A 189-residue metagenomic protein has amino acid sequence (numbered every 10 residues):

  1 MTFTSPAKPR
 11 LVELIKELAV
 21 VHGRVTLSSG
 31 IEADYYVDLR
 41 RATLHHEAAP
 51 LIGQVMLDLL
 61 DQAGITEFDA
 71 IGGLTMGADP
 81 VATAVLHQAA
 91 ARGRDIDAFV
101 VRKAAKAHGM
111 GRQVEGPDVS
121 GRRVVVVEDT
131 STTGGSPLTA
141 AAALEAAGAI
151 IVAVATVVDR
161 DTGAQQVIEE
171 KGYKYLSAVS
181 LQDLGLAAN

Functional and structural regions predicted by a protein language model:
M1-G64: Active-site-facing substrate-recognition patch
T2-L14, A142-N189: PRPP-dependent phosphoribosyltransferase catalytic core
S29, G116-S120, A147, V167-I168: Solvent-exposed alpha-helices and their adjacent loops that cap or buttress functional pockets in soluble metabolic
Q54, D58, T83, H87-A91 (+2 more regions): Short, well-ordered alpha-helices that flank and scaffold nucleotide-derived cofactor binding pockets
G64, A90-D95, A147-A149: Short helix-capping segments at alpha-helix termini
I65-T75, A155: Short glycine-rich phosphate-binding loop at a beta-alpha junction
D69, R122, V152: Conserved acidic residues
A82-V125, T133-T139: Short, glycine/charge-rich flexible loops or terminal/linker lids adjacent to PRPP-binding catalytic cores
